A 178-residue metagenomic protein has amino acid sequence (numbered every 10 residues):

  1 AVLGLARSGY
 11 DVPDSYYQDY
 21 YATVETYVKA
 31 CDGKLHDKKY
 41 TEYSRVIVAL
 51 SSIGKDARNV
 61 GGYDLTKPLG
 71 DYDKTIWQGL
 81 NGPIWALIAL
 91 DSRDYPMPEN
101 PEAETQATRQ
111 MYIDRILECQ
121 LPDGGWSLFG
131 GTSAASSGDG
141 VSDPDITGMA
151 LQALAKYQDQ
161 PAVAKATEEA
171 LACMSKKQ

Functional and structural regions predicted by a protein language model:
A1-P13, K34-R58, T75-R109, D114 (+2 more regions): An alpha-helical repeat/solenoid feature that recognizes helix-turn-helix modules
D14-T23, N59-L65, A107-T108: Helix-turn-helix repeat elements of alpha-solenoid scaffolds
Y20, V24-V28, T66-L69, I116 (+2 more regions): Buried hydrophobic core positions in alpha-solenoid tandem helical repeats
V28-K34: Surface-exposed loop and membrane-interface regions of Gram-negative outer-membrane beta-barrel proteins
D71-D73: Ubiquitin-like/PB1-type beta-grasp interaction modules and other compact soluble beta-rich domains
